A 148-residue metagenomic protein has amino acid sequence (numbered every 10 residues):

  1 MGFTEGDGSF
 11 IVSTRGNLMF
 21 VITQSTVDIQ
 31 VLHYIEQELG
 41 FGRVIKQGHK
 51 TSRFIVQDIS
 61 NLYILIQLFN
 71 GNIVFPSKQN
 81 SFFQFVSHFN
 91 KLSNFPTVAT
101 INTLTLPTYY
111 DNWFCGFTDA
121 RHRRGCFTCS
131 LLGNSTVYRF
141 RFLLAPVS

Functional and structural regions predicted by a protein language model:
M1-S148: Internal intein/HINT superfamily modules and their associated LAGLIDADG
